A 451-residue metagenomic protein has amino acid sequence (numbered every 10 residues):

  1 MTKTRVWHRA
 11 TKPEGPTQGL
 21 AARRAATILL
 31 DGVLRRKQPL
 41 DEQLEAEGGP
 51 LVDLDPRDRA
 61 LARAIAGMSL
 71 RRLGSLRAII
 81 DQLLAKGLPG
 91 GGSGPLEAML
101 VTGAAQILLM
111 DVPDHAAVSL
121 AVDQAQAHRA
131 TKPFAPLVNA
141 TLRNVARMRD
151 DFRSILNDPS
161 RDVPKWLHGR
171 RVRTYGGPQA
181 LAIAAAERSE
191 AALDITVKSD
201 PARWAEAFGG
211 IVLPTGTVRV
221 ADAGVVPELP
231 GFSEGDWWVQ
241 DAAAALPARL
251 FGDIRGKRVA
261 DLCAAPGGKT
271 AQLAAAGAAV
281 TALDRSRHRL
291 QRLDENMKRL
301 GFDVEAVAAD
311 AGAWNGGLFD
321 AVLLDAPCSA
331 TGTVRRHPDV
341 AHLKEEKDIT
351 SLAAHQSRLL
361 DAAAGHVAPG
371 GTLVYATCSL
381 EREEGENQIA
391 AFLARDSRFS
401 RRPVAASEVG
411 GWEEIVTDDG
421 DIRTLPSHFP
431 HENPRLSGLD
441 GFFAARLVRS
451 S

Functional and structural regions predicted by a protein language model:
M1-S451: S-adenosylmethionine
